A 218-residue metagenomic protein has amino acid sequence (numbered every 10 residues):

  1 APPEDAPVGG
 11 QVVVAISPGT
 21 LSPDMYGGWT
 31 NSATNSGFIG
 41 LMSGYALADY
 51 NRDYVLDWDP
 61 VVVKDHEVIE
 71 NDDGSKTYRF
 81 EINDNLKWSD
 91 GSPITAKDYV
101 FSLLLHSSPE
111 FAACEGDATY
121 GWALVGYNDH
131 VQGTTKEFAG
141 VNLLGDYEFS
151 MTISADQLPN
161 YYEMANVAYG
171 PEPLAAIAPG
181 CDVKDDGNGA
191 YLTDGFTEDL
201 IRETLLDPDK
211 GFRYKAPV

Functional and structural regions predicted by a protein language model:
A1-G10: Short, low-complexity disordered leader/linker segments with a strong preference for bacterial N-terminal type II
V13-N71, A216-P217: N-terminal lobe/hinge region of extracytoplasmic solute-binding protein
I16-P18, I82-N83, I153-S154: Active-site-proximal beta-strand/loop segments in catalytic clefts of secreted hydrolases
G19-P23, K87-W88, D156-N160: Primarily extracytoplasmic ectodomains and periplasmic/lumenal surface modules that are beta-strand-rich
M25-G28, S92, Y161-N166: Short, solvent-exposed loop/turn and secondary-structure capping segments
M42, A46, V61, I94 (+2 more regions): Extracytoplasmic/secreted proteins, especially bacterial periplasmic and envelope-associated proteins
N51-R52, A165-V218: Gly/Pro-rich hinge or "lid" segments in bacterial periplasmic/extracellular proteins
D65-A118, S150, N160: Aromatic- and charge-enriched surface segment that lines or borders ligand/interaction sites
